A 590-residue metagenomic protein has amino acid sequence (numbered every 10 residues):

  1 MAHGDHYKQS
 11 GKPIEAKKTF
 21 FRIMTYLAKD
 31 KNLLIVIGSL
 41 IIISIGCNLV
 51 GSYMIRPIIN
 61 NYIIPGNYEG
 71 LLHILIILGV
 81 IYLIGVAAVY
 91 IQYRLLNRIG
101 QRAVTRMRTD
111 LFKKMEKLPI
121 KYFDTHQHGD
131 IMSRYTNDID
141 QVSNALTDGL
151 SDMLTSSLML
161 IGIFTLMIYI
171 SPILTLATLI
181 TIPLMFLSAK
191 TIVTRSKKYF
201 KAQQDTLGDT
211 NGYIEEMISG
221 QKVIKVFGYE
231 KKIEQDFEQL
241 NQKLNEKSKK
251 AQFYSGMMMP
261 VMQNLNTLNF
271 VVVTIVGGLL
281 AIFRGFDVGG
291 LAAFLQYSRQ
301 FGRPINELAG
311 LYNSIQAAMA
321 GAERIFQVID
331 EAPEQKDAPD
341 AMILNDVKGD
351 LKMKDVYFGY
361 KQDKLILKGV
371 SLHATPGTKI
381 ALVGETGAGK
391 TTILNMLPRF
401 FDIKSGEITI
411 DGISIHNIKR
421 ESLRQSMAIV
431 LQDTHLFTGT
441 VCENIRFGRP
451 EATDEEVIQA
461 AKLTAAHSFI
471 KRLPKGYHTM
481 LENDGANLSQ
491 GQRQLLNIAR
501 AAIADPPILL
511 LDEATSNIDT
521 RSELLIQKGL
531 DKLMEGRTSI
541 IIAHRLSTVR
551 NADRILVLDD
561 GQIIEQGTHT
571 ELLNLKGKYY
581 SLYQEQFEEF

Functional and structural regions predicted by a protein language model:
M1-N48, I63-I77, Q92-L96, G100 (+9 more regions): Membrane-integrated ABC transporters
T19, L27, L96-N97, E116-L160 (+1 more regions): Juxtamembrane loop-to-helix connectors within ABC transporter transmembrane domains
F21-M24, N32-P57, I74, L78 (+5 more regions): Alpha-helical segments in transporter systems
K29, L33-S44, I77-I84, D148-A202 (+2 more regions): Transmembrane helices of ABC transporter permease
I64-H73, L166-P183, K250, Y254-E323 (+1 more regions): Helix-loop-helix
I120-K121, I139-L146, L150, L154 (+7 more regions): An intracellular "coupling" helix at the cytosolic face of ABC transporter transmembrane type-1 domains
D337-A338, L344-F590: ABC-type nucleotide-binding domain
